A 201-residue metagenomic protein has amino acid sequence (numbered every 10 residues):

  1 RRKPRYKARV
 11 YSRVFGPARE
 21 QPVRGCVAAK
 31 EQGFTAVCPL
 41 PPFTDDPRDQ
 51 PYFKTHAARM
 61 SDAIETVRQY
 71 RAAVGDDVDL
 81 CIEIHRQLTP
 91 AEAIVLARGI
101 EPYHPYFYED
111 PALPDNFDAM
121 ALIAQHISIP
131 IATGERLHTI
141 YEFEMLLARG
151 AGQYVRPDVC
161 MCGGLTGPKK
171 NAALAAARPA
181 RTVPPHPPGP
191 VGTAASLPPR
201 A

Functional and structural regions predicted by a protein language model:
R1-C81, Q87, A91-I94, R98-P102: N-terminal capping/lid subdomain adjacent to the active-site entrance of alpha/beta enzymes
R13-F15, L40-D46, D79, E83-T89 (+4 more regions): Active-site beta-loop-alpha junctions enriched in small/polar residues
R98, H104-F107, L113-A201: Shared catalytic-loop signature of beta/alpha-barrel
